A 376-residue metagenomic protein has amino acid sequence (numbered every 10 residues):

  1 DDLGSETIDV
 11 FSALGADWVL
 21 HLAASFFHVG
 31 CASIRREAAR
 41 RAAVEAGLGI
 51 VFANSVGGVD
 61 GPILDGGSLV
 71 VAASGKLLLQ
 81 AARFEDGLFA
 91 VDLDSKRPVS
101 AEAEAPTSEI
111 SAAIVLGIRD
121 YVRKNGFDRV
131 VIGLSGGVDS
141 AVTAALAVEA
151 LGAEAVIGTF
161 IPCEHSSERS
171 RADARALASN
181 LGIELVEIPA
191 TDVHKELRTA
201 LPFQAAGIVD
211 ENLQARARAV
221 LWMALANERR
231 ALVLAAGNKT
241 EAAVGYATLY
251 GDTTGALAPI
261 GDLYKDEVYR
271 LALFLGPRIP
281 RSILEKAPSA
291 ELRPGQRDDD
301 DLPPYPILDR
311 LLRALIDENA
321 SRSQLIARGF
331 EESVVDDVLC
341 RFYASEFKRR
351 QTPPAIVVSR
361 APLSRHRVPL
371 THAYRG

Functional and structural regions predicted by a protein language model:
D1-G133, E149-A150, L185: Enzyme catalytic cores with a strong preference for nitrogen-chemistry domains
G47-L48, A73, R97-G136, S140-G376: ATP/NTP-dependent adenylation/nucleotidyl-transfer catalytic domains that generate, transfer, or process NMP-activated
